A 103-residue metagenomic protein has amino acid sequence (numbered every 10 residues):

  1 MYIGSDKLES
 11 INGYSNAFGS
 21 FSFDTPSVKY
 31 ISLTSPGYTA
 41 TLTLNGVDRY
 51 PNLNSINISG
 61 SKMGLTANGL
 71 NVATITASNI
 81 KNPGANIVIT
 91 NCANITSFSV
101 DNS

Functional and structural regions predicted by a protein language model:
M1, S10, F21, L42-L44 (+2 more regions): Extracellular beta-sheet-rich ligand-binding/adhesion modules
M1-I3, I11, S97-S103: Low-complexity/repetitive intrinsically disordered segments
L8, F18, V28, T39 (+5 more regions): Conserved hydrophobic position(s) of the canonical leucine-rich repeat
Y14-S20, S35, A40, N79 (+1 more regions): Repeated polar recognition positions within modular binding domains
K29-S32, D48, A73, T96 (+1 more regions): N-terminal non-cleavable signal-anchor helices
